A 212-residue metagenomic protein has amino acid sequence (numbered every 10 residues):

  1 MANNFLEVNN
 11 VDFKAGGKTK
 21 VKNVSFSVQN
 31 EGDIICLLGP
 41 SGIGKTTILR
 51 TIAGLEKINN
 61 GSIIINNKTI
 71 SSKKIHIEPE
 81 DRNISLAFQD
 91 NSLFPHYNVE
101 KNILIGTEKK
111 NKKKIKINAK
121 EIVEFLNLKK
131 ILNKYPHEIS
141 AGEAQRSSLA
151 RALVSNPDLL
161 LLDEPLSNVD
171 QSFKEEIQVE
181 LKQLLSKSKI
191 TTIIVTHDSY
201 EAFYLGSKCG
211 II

Functional and structural regions predicted by a protein language model:
L38-P40: The feature captures the beta-strand-to-loop junction immediately N-terminal to the Walker
I70-L86, K109: ABC ATPase NBD coupling module
Y97-G106: Short coil-to-helix segment of the ABC ATPase nucleotide-binding domain corresponding to the Q-loop/switch region
K114-I131, Q183: Conserved ABC ATPase "signature" region
Y135-I139, E143-Q145: Conserved ABC ATPase signature
V154-D158: A short, proline-enriched helix->beta-strand linker immediately N-terminal to the Walker B motif in ABC-type P-loop
L160-E164: Catalytic Walker B motif of ABC-type/P-loop ATPase nucleotide-binding domains
